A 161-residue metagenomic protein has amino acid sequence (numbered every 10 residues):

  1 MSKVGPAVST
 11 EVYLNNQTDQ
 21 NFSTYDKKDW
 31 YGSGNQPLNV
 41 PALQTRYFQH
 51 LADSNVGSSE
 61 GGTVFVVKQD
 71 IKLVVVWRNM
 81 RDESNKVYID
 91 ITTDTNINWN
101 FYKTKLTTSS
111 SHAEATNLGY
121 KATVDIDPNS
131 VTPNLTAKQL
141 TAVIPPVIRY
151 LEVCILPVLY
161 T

Functional and structural regions predicted by a protein language model:
M1-Y160: Intrinsically disordered, low-complexity segments enriched in small/polar residues
